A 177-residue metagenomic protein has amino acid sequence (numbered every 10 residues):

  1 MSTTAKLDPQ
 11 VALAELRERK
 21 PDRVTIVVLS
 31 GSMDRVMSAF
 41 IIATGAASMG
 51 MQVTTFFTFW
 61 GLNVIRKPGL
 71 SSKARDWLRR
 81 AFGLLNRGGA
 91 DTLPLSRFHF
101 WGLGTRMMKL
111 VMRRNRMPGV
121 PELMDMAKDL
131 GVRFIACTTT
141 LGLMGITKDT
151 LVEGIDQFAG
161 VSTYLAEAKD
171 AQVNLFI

Functional and structural regions predicted by a protein language model:
S2-L16: Positively charged, low-complexity intrinsically disordered leader regions
I26-V36, I65, V111-N115: Short, glycine-rich nucleotide/cofactor-binding loops
M37-G50, T55: Histidine-anchored nucleotide/phosphate-binding helix
A47, K128, K169: Anion (oxyanion) recognition and catalysis
V53-F59, I135-T138: Short internal beta-strands
I65-R75: Glycine-rich loop at the start of a catalytic domain that most often binds anionic cofactors/ligands
K73-M112, R116: A glycine-rich helix N-cap at a beta->alpha junction
W101-S162, A166: A charged, amphipathic interaction segment
